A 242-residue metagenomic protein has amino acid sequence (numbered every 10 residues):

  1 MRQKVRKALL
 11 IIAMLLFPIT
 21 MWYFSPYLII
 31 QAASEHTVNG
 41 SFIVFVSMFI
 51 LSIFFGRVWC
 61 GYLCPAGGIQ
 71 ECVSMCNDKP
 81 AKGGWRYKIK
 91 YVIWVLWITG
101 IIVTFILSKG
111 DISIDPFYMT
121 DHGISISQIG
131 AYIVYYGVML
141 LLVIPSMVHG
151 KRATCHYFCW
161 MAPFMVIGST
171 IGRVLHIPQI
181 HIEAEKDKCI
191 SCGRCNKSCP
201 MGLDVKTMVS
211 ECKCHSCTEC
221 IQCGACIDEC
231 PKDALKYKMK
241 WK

Functional and structural regions predicted by a protein language model:
M1-V209, K213, T218-I221, A225-K242: Non-ligating segments of multi-cofactor redox enzymes
